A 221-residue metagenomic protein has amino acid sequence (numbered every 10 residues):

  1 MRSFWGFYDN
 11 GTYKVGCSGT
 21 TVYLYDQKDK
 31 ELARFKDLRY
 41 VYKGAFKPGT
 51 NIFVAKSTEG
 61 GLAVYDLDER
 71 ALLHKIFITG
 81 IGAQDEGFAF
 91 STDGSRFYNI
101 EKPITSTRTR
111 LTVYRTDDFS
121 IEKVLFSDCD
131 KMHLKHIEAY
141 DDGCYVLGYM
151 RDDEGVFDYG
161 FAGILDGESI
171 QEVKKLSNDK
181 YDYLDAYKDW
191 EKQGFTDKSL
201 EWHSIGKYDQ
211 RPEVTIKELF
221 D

Functional and structural regions predicted by a protein language model:
M1, K30-K36, A71-T79, S120-S127 (+1 more regions): A short beta-strand motif characteristic of beta-propeller blades
R2-F7, D37-P48, G80-F90, C129-A139 (+1 more regions): Repeated scaffold domains used in trafficking and secretory/extracellular systems, primarily beta-propellers
N10-T12, G49-N51, D93-S95, D141-C144: Short coil/turn segments that connect the beta-strands within blades of beta-propeller domains
V15-T20, V54-G60, Y98-T105, L147-E154: Beta-strand C-termini and the immediately following turn/loop, strongest in propeller blades
T20-Y23, G60-V64, S106-T112, D153-G163: Structural motif
D26-K30, L67-R70, R115-F119, D166-E168: Short loop/turn segments that connect beta-strands within beta-propeller blades
S91-D93, V113-T116, I121, L125 (+2 more regions): Polar, enzyme-active/binding microenvironments
D158-S177, Y183-D221: Blade-level signature of beta-propeller repeat domains, shared across WD40, Kelch, NHL, RCC1 and BNR/Asp-box propellers
